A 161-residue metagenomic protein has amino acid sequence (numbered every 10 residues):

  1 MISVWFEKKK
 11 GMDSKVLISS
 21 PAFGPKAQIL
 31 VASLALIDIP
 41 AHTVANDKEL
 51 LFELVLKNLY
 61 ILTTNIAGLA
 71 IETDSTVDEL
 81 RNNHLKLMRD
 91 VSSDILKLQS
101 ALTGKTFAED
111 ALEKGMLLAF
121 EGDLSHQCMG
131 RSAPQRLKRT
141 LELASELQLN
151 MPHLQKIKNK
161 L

Functional and structural regions predicted by a protein language model:
M1-L56: Rossmann-fold dinucleotide-binding core
I2-S3, T64-G68, E109-K114: Short hydrophobic/aromatic-rich motifs at helix boundaries and adjacent loops
W5-I18, I71-L80, F120-Q127: Helix-loop-beta segment of a Rossmann-like dinucleotide-binding subdomain
A35, R89-L161: NAD(P)-dependent Rossmann-like dehydrogenase/reductase catalytic/cofactor-binding core
A45, E72-N82, L102-K114: Short acidic alpha-helical/loop segments enriched in Asp/Glu that coordinate divalent cations
E49-L96: Active-site-proximal catalytic alpha-helix in oxidoreductases
